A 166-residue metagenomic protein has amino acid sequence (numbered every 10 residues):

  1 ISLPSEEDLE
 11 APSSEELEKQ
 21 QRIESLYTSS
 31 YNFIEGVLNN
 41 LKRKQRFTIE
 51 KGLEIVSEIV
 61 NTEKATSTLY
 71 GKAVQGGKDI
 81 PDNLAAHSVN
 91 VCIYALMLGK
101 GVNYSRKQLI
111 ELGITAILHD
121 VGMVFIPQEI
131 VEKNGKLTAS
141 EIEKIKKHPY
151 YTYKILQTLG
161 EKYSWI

Functional and structural regions predicted by a protein language model:
E6-K146, Y151-W165: Acidic/His-rich, divalent-metal-binding segments that scaffold phosphate/diphosphate chemistry
